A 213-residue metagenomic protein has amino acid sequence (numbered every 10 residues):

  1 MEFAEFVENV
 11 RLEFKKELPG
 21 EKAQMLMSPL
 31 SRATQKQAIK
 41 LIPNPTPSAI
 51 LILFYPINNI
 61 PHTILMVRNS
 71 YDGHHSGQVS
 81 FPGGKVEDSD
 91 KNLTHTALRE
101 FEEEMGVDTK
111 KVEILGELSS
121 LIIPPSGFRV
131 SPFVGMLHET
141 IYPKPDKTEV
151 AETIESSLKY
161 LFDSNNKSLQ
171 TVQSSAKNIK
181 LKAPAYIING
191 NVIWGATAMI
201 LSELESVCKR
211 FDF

Functional and structural regions predicted by a protein language model:
M1-Q78, K85-E102, V107-E117, L121-T140 (+1 more regions): N-terminal leader/linker segments that precede catalytic domains of diphosphate-processing enzymes
V79-F81, F128-R129, T148, L169: Short, glycine/charged-enriched secondary-structure capping and boundary segments
P145-A183, I187: NUDIX/MutT-family hydrolases
